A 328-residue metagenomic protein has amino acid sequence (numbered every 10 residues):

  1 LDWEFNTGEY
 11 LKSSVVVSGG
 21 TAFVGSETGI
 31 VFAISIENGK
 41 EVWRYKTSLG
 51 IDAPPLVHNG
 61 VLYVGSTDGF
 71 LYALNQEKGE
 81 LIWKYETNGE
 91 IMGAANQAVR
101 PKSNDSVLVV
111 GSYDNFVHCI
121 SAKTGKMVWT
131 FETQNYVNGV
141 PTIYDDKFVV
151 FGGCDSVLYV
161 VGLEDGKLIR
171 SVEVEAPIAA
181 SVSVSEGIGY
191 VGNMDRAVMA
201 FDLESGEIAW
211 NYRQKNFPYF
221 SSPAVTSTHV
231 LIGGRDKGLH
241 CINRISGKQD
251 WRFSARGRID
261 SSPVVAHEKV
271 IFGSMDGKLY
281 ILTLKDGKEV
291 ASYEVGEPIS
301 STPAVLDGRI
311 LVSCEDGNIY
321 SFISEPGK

Functional and structural regions predicted by a protein language model:
L1, N104, D145, E164 (+3 more regions): Intrinsic disorder/low-complexity signal
L1-F5, K40-Y45, E80-Y85, K126-F131 (+4 more regions): A short beta-strand motif characteristic of beta-propeller blades
G8-F32, Y45-Y72, Y85, G89-H118 (+8 more regions): Repeat-blade elements of multi-bladed beta-propeller folds
S35-G39, N75-K78, S121-T124, G162-G166 (+4 more regions): Short loop/turn segments that connect beta-strands within beta-propeller blades
I271, L279-L284, K288-A291: C-terminal structured "cap/appendage" subdomains that terminate the fold
